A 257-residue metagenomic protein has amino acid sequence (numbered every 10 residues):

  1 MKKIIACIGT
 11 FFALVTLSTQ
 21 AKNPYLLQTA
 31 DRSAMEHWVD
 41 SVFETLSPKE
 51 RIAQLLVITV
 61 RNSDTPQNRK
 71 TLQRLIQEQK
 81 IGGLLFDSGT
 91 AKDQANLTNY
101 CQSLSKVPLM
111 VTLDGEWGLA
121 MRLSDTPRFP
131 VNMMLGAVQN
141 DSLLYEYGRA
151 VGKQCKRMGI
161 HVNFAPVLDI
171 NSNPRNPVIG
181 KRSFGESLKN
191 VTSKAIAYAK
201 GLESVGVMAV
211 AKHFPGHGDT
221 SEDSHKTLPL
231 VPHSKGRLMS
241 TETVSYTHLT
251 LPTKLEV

Functional and structural regions predicted by a protein language model:
M1-L27: Bacterial Sec-dependent N-terminal signal peptides
T19-S41, T45: Sec-dependent signal peptide cleavage junction
M35-N62: Mature N-terminal segment immediately following signal peptide/propeptide cleavage in secreted/periplasmic
R61-R69, Q73-V191, H213, G218-S234: Enzymes and membrane/adaptor proteins characterized by extended Gly/Ser/Thr/Asp/Glu-rich, aromatic-dotted
N190-V205: Alpha-helix-loop-beta-strand connector modules within alpha/beta enzyme cores
L202-A209, T241, S245-Y246: Phosphate/pyrophosphate-binding betaalpha-module
T247-T253: Conserved small/polar residues in nucleotide/adenosyl-binding loops
